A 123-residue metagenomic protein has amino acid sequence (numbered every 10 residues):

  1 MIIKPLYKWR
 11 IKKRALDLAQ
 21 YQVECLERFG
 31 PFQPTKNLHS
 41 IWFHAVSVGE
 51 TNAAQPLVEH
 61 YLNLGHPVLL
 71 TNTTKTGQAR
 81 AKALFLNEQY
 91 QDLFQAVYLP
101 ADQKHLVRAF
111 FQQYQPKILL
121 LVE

Functional and structural regions predicted by a protein language model:
M1-A15: Short hydrophobic helices that act as membrane-entry/anchoring signals
K12-E123: Active-site and donor-binding regions of nucleotide-sugar-utilizing enzymes
